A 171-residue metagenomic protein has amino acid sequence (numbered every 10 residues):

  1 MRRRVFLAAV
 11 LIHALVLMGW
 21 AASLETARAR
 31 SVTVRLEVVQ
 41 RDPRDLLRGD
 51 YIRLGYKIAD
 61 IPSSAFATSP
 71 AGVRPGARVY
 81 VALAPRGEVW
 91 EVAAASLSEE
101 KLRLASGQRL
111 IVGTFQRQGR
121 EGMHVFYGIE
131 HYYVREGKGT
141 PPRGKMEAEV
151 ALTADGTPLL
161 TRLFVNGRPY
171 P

Functional and structural regions predicted by a protein language model:
R3-S23: Hydrophobic membrane-insertion alpha-helices, especially the h-region of bacterial N-terminal signal peptides
R4, G72-A105: Short peripheral tails and domain-boundary helices/loops at the edges of structured domains
V16-V38: Aromatic-capped interface at the extracytoplasmic side of an N-terminal signal-anchor transmembrane helix
S31-T33, Y51-R53, G76-R78, R143-E147: Extracytoplasmic
E37-T68: Short extracytoplasmic
Q40, D50, I58, P85-G87 (+3 more regions): A mature extracytoplasmic/lumenal domain signature
D60-S69, V73, E88-A93, P158-L159: Short, Lys/Arg- and Gly-enriched loop/turn segments at beta-strand edges
A94-A95, L104-P171: Extracytoplasmic/periplasmic terminal helices and flexible tails
